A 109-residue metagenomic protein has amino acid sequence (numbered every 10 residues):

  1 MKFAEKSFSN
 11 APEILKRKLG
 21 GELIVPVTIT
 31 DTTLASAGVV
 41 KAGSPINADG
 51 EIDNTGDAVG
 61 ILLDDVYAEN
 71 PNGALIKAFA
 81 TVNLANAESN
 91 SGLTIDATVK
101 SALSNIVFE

Functional and structural regions predicted by a protein language model:
M1-E109: Surface-exposed, low-hydrophobicity beta-strand/loop segments enriched in small/polar/acidic residues
